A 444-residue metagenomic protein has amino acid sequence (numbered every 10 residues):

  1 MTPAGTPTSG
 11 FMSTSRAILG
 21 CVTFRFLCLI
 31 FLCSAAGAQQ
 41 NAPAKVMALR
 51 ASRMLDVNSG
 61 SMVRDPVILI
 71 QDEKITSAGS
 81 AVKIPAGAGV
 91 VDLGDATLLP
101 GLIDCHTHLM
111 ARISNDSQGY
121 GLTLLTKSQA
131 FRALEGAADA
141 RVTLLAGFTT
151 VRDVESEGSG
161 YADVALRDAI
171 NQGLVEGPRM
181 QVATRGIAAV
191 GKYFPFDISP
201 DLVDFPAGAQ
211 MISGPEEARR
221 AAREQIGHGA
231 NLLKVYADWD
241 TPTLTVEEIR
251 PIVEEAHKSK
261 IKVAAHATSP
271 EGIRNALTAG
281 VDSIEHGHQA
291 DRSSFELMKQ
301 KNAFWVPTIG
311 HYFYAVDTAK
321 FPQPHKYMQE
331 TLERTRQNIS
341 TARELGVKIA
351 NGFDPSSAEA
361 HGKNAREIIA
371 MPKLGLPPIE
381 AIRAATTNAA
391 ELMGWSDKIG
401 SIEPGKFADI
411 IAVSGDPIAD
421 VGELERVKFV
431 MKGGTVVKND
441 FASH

Functional and structural regions predicted by a protein language model:
N41-P43, M54, S59-L99, L122 (+1 more regions): Histidine-rich, glycine-flanked metal-binding segment
A96-L174, E247, E271, N275-A279: Metal-associated gating/positioning segment near the N- to mid-region
M110-R132, V190-A207, Q300-L332: Active-site gating loops and adjacent loop-to-helix segments of metal-dependent hydrolytic enzymes
S114-N115, D163, T243, I273-A279 (+5 more regions): Histidine/acidic-residue-rich catalytic or RNA/ligand-binding cores of hydrolases and nuclease-related proteins
L122, K258-K260, T331-P417: His/Asp/Glu-enriched, well-ordered alpha-helical/loop segment that forms or immediately abuts the divalent-metal
E135-Y161, G177-R185, H228-D240, K262 (+3 more regions): Divalent metal-dependent hydrolysis catalytic cores, especially in the metallo-beta-lactamase
D168, Q172-P178, V182-G186, T245-A265 (+1 more regions): Alpha-helix-loop-beta-strand connector modules within alpha/beta enzyme cores
F196-R250: Active-site gating/metal-coordination segments in enzymes
